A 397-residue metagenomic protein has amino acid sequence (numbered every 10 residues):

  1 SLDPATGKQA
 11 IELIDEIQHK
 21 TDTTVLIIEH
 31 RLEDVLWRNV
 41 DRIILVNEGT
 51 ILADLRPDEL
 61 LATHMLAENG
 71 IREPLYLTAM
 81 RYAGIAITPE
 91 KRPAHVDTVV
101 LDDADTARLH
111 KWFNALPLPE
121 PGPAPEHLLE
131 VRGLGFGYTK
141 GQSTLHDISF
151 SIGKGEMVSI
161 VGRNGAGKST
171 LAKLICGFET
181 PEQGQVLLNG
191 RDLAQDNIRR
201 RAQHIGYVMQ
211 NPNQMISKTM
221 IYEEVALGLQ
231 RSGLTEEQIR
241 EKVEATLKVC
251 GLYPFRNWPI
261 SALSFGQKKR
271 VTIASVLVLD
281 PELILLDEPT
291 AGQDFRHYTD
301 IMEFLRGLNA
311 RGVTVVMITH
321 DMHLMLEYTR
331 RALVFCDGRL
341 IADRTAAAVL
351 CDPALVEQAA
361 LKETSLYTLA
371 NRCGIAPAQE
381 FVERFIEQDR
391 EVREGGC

Functional and structural regions predicted by a protein language model:
L2, I284-D287: Catalytic Walker B motif of ABC-type/P-loop ATPase nucleotide-binding domains
T50-Y76, R339-L366: Conserved beta-strand-loop-alpha-helix hinge in the C-terminal portion of ABC ATPase nucleotide-binding domains
V161-R163: The feature captures the beta-strand-to-loop junction immediately N-terminal to the Walker
C176: Helix-to-loop junction immediately C-terminal to a conserved catalytic motif
G184-D192, R201: Conserved ABC transporter NBD signature motif
E237-F255: Conserved ABC ATPase "signature" region
P259-L263: Conserved ABC ATPase signature
